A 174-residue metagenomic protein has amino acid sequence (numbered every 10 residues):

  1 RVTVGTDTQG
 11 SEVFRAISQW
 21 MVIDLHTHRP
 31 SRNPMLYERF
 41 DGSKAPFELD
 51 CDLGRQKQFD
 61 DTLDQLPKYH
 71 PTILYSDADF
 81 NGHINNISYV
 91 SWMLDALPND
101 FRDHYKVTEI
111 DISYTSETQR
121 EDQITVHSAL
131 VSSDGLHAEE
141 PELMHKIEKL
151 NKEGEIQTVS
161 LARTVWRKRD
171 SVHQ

Functional and structural regions predicted by a protein language model:
R1-Q56, T115-R120, L130-Q174: HotDog/MaoC-like acyl-thioester-processing domains
F14-A16, Q65-P67, T108-I110: A generic structural signal for short beta-strands and their flanking turns/coil linkers
S18-E38, G42-R102: Catalytic strand-loop segment that frames the active site of acyl-thioester-processing enzymes
Y69-R163: Acidic/His-leaning functional-site neighborhoods
